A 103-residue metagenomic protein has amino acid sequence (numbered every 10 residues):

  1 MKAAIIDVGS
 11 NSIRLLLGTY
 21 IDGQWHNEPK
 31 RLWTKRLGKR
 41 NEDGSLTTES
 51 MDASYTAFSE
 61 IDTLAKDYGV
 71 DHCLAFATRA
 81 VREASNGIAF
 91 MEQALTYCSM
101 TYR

Functional and structural regions predicted by a protein language model:
M1-V8, L16-R103: Nucleotide/phosphate-binding catalytic cleft detector across ATP-hydrolyzing and phosphate-transferring enzymes
